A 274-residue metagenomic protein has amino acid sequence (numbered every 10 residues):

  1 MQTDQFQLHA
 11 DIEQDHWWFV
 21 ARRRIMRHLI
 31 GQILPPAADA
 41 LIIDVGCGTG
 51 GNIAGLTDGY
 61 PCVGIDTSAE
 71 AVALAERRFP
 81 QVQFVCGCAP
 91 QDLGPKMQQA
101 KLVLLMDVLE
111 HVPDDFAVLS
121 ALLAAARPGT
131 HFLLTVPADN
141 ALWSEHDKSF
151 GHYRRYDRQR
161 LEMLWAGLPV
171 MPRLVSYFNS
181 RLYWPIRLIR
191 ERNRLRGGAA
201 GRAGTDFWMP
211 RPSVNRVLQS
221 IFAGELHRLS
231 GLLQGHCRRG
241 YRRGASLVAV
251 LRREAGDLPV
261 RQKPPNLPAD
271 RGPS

Functional and structural regions predicted by a protein language model:
M1-M106, F116-L119, F207, R216 (+2 more regions): Conserved N-terminal segment of class I S-adenosyl-L-methionine
G51-N52, L174-A223, R239-S246: Conserved catalytic loop of SAM-dependent methyltransferase domains
T57-D58, P113, R127, A166 (+1 more regions): Short conserved AdoMet
M106-L109, T135: Residues lining the SAM
F116-H131: A short glycine-rich, Lys/Arg-flanked "PGG" loop and its adjoining helix->strand segment in the class I
F132-L164: Short, glycine-/aromatic-enriched active-site segment of Class I SAM-dependent methyltransferases
E162-S176, R253: A SAM-dependent methyltransferase catalytic signature shared across enzymes that methylate proteins
